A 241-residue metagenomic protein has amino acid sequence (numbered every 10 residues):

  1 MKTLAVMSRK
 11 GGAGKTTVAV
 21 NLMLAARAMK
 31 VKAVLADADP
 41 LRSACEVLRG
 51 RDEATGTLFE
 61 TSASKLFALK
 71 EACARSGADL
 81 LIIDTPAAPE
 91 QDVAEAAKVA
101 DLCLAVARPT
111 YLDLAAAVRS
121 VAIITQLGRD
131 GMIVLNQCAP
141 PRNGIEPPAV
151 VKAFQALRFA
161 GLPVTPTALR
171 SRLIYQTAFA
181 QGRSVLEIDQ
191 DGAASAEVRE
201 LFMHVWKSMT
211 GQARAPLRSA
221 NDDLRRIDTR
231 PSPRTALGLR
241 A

Functional and structural regions predicted by a protein language model:
T3-A13, V20-A94, I145-V151, F179-A180 (+1 more regions): P-loop/Walker-type NTP enzyme "switch/lid" segment
L35, I83, A105, I133-L135: Structural beta-sheet core signal
P89-Y111: Inter-motif core of Ras-like GTPase G domains
L112-Q137, P141-F159: Anionic-ligand binding region
A139, A153-S184: Beta-strand-loop-alpha "switch" segments that mediate conformational coupling across diverse proteins
Q176-S195, R199: Inter-lobe coupling/hinge region of RecA-like P-loop helicase motors
P216-A241: P-loop NTP-binding site
